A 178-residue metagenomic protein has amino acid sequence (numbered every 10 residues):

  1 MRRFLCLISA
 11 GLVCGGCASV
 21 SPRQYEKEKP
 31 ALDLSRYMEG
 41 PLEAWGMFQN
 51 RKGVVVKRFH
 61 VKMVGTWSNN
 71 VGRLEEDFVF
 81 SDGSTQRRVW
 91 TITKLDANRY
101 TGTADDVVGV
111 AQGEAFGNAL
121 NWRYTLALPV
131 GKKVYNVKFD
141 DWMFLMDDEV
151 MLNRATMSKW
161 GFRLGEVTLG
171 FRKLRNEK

Functional and structural regions predicted by a protein language model:
M1-C6: Bacterial N-terminal signal peptides that target proteins for export
C14-G16: C-terminal motif of bacterial Sec signal peptides marking the signal peptidase cleavage site
A18-V20: Bacterial signal peptide processing site
R23, V61, W67, D141 (+1 more regions): Sequence-level preference for short, compositionally simple segments enriched in small aliphatic or small polar residues
Y25, V55-V61, V134-F139, R163-V167: Amphipathic hydrophobic-ligand
Y25-P41: N-terminal helix-cap/turn-to-beta initiation motif at the start of protein domains
W45, Q49-V130: Central antiparallel beta-sheet cores of small beta-barrel/beta-sandwich binding domains
D140-K178: Glycine-rich, aromatic-bearing surface loops/beta-hairpins
